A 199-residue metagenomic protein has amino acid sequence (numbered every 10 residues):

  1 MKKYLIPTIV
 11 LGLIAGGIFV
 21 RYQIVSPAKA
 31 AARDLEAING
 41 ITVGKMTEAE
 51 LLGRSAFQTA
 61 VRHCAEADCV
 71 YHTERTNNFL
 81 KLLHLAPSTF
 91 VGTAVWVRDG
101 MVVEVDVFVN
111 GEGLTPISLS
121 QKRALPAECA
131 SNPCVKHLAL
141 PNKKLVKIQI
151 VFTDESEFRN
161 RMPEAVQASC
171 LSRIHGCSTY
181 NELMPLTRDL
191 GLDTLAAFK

Functional and structural regions predicted by a protein language model:
Y4-Q23: Hydrophobic membrane-insertion alpha-helices, especially the h-region of bacterial N-terminal signal peptides
L5-I6, R33, T89: Hydrophobic alpha-helical segments and their boundary regions
Y22-N39: Ser/Thr/Pro/Gly-rich low-complexity linker/stalk segments immediately outside membranes or between
G40-G44, E48: Solvent-exposed, acidic/flexible segments
A49-R98: Extracytoplasmic/periplasmic/luminal assembly and interaction segments in envelope/secretory/respiratory proteins
P87-K199: Non-cytosolic coordination micro-motifs
